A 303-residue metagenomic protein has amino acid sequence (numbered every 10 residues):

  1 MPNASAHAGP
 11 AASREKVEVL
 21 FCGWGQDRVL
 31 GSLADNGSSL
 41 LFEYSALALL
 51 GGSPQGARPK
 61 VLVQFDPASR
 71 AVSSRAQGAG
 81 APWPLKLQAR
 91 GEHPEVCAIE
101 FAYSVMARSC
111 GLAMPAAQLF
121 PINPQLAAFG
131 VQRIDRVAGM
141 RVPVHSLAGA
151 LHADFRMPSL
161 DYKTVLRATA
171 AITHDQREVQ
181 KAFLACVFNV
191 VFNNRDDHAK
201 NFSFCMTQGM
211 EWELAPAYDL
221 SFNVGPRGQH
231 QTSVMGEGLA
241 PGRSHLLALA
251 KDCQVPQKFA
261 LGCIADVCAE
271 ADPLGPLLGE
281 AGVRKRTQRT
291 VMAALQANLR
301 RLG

Functional and structural regions predicted by a protein language model:
M1-G52: P-loop NTPase switch module centered on the Walker A-proximal segment
Q26, A68, R90, I134-R136 (+3 more regions): Short, glycine-/Ser/Thr-/acidic-enriched flexible segments
D27, G91-C110, M157-P226: Conserved kinase catalytic-core segment
L47-F155, C205: Conserved ATP-binding subdomain of kinase catalytic cores across diverse folds
P121-A127, V187, N201-T207, D266-C268: A glycine-rich phosphate-binding loop feature that marks nucleotide/adenosyl-phosphate handling sites
A128-R133, P216, D272-L278: A short beta-strand motif that forms the metal-chelation/ATP-contact edge of phosphoryl-transfer active sites
S146, H152-V165, M206-A260: Catalytic-core segments of enzymes that bind and process phosphorylated/nucleotide-bearing substrates
G238-L302: Mobile late-domain/C-terminal helix-loop "cap" segments that border catalytic sites or the cytosolic face
